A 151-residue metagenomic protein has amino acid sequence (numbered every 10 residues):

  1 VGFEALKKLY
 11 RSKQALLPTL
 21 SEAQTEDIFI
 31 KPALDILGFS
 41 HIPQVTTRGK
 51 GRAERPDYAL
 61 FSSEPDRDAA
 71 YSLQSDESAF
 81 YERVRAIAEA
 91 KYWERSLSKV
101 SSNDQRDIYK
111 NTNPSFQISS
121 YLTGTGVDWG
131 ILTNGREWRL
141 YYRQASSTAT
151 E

Functional and structural regions predicted by a protein language model:
V1-W129, R143-T150: A short, conserved, highly charged catalytic patch centered on acidic carboxylates
W138-Y142: Short catalytic/ligand-binding loop motif for oxyanion handling, primarily in non-cytosolic enzymes, centered on
